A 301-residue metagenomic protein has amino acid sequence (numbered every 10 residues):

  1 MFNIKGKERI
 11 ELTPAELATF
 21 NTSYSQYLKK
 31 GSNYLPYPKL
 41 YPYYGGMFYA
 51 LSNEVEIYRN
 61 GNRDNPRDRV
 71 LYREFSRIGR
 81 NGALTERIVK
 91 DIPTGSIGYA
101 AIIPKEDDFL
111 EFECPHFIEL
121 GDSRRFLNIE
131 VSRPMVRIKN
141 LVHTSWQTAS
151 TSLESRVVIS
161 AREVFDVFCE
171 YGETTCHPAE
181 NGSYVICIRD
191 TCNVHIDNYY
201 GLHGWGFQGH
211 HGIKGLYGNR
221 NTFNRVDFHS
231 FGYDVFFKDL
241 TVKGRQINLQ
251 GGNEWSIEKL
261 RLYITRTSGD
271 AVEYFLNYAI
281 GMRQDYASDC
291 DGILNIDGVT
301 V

Functional and structural regions predicted by a protein language model:
M1-V301: Extracellular/periplasmic carbohydrate-active domains that bind, remodel, or depolymerize complex polysaccharides
